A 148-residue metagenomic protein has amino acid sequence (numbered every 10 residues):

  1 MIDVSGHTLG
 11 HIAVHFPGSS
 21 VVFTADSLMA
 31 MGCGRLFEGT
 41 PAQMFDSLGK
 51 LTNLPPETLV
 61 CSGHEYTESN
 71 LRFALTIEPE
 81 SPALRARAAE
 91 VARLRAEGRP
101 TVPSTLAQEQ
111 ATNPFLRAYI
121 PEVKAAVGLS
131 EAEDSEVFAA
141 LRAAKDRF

Functional and structural regions predicted by a protein language model:
M1-E78, A139-R142: Catalytic core of the metallo-beta-lactamase
G49-L59, E68-F148: Accessory terminal helices/loops
